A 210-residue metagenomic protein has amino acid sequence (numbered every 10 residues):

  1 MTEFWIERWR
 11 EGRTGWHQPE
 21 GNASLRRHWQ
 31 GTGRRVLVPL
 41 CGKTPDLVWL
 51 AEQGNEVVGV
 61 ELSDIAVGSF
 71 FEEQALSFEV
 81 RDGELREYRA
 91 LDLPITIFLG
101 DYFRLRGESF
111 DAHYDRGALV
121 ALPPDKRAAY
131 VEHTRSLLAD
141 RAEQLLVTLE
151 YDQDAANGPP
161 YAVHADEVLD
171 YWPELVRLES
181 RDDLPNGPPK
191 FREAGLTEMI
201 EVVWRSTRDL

Functional and structural regions predicted by a protein language model:
M1-G33, K43-D46, E56-I95, L99-R106 (+2 more regions): Class I (Rossmann-like) S-adenosyl-L-methionine-dependent methyltransferase catalytic domain, capturing the SAM-binding
R13, G117-A118: Short amphipathic alpha-helical interaction patches enriched in hydrophobic/aromatic residues with interspersed Lys/Arg
L37-T44, A118: Class I SAM-dependent methyltransferase "Motif I" SAM/SAH-binding loop
L47, V57, H113, L119: Conserved catalytic-core segments centered on acid/base and nucleophilic motifs
A51-E52: Gly/Ala-rich phosphate-binding loop of Rossmann-like dinucleotide-binding domains, activating on the conserved
L105-H113: A short acidic, Gly/Pro-enriched loop at the edge of an enzyme's catalytic core that lines a small-molecule cofactor
A121-H133: A short, conserved alpha-helix within the catalytic core of class I
